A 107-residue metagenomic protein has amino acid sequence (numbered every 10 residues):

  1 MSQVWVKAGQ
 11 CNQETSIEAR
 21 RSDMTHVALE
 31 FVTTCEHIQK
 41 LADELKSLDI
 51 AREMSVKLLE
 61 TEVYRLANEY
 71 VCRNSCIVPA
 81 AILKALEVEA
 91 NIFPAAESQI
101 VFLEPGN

Functional and structural regions predicted by a protein language model:
M1-E30: Basic/polar, acidic-poor N-terminal "presequence/leader" segments that form or can form short amphipathic helices
S2-Q3, C11-Q13, S55, L59-Y64 (+1 more regions): Aromatic-enriched hydrophobic runs in primary sequence
V4, I17-A19, V63, Q99-G106: Generic preference for hydrophobic/aromatic residues in regular secondary structure cores
Q10, C35, L86: Glycine-rich beta-alpha junction loops
D23-L83, F93-P94: Active-site- and interface-proximal helix/loop "cap" or "latch" segments in soluble metabolic and energy-transducing
A80-N107: C-terminal charged interaction modules
